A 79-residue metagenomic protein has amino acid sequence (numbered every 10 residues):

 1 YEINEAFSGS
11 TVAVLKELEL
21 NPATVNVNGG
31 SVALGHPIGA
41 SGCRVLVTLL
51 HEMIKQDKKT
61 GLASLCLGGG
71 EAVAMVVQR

Functional and structural regions predicted by a protein language model:
Y1-R79: Claisen-condensing/thiolase-fold acyl-transfer catalytic domains that form or cleave C-C bonds in fatty acid
